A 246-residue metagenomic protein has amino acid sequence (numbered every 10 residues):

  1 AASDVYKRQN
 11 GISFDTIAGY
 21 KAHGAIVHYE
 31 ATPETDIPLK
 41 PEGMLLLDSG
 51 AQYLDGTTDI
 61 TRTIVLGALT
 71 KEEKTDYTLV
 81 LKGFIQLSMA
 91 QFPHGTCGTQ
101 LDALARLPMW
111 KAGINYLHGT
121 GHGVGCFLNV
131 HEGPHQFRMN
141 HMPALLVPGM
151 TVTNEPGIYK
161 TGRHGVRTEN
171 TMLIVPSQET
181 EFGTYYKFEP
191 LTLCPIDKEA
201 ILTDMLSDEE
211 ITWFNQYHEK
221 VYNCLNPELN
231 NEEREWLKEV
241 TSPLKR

Functional and structural regions predicted by a protein language model:
A1-Y6: Short, small-residue-biased leader/transition segments that mark boundaries at the very start of proteins
N10, T35-D36: Extended alpha-helical targeting/anchoring segments, especially N-terminal organellar/secretory targeting helices
G11-D15, H94-G98, N115-G121, E232: Flexible, glycine/charged-enriched surface loops at secondary-structure junctions
I12-A25, G119-P134: Short, basic/aromatic beta-hairpin or loop at an interaction surface
A25-T32, P38-S88, H131-R246: Charged, cofactor-coupling segments
H94-G98, W110, L117-H118, V166-L173: Contiguous mid-protein beta-loop-alpha structural module that forms a pocket-lining wall or clamp of enzyme active
R106, I114: Histidine/acidic-rich helix-loop-helix segments that form or flank divalent-metal centers in metalloenzyme catalytic
